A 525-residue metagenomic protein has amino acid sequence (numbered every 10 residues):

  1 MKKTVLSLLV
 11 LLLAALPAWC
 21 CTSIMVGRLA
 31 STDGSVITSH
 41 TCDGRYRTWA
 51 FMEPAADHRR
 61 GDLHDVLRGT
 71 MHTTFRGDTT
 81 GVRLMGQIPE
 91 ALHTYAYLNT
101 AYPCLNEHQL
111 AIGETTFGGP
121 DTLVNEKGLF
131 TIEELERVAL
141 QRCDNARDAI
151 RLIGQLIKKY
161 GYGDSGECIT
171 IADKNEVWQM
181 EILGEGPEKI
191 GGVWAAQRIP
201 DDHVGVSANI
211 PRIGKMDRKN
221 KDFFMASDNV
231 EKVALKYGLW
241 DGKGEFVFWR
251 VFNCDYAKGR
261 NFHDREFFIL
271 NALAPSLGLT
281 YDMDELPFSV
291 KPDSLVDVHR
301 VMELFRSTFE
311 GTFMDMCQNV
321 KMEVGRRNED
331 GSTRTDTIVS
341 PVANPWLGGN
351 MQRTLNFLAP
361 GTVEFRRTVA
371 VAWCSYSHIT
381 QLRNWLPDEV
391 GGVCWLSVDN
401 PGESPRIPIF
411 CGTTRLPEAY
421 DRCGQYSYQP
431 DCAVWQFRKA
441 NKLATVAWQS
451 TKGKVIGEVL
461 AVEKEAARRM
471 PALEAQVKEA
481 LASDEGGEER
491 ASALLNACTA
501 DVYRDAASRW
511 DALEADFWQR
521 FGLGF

Functional and structural regions predicted by a protein language model:
M1-T4: Positively charged n-region of N-terminal signal peptides that target proteins for export
S7-A15: Bacterial N-terminal signal peptides
L16-C20: Sec/Tat signal peptide C-region and signal peptidase I cleavage site
C21-T131, L152-M302: A contiguous strand-loop segment
T122-E126, E134-C143: Second-shell loop/turn segments in exported
K232-W385, E389-V390: Glycine-rich, aromatic-lined ligand/substrate-binding cores of catalytic and carbohydrate-binding domains
P341-A475: Substrate-recognition/cap regions that form aromatic- and gly/pro-loop-enriched pockets for small-molecule ligands
V459-F525: Histidine-centered catalytic/metal-binding microenvironments
